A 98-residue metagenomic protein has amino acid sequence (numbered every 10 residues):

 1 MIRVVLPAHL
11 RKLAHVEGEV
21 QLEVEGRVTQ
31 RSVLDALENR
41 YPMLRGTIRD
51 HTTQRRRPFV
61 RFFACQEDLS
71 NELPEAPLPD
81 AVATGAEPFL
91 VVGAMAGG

Functional and structural regions predicted by a protein language model:
M1-G97: Ubiquitin-like/PB1-type beta-grasp interaction modules and other compact soluble beta-rich domains
